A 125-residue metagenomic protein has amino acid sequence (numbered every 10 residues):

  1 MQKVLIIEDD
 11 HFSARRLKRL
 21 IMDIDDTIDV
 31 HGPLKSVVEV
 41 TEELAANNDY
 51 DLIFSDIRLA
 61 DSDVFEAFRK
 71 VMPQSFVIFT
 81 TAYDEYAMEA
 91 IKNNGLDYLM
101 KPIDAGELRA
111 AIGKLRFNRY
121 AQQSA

Functional and structural regions predicted by a protein language model:
M1-V4: Extreme N-terminal starter segment of soluble prokaryotic enzymes
E8: Conserved acidic carboxylate
H11-K35: Two-component/phosphorelay signaling modules centered on CheY-like receiver
A14, V40-T41, M88: Short, well-ordered alpha-helical microsegments
K18, H31-L52: Acidic, metal-coordinating helix/loop segments flanking the phosphotransfer/catalytic sites of two-component signaling
I21, E42-L44, E66-F68: Short, flexible, glycine/charge-rich loop motifs used to bind or transfer phosphoryl groups or to couple energy/partner
D25, A46-N47, K92: Alpha-helix termination/capping residues and helix-transition junctions
Y50-S124: CheY-like receiver
